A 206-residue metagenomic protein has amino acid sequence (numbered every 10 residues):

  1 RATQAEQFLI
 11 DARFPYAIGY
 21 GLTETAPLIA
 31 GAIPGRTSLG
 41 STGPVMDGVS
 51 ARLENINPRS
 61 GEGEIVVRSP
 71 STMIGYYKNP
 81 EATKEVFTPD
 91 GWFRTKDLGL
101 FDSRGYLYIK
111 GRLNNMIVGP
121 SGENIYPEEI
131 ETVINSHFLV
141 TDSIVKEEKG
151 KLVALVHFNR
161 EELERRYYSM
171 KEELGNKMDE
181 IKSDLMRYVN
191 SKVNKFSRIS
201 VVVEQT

Functional and structural regions predicted by a protein language model:
R1-T37, S50, T141: Gly/Ser/Thr-rich phosphate-binding loop
G21-T25, T95, P120: Ser/Thr-glycine-rich phosphate-binding loops at phosphate-binding pockets of nucleotides, nucleotide cofactors
V45, R59-G119, S136: Conserved ATP-binding/catalytic segment of the ANL
A51, G105, I134, A154: Residue-level signal for inorganic ion chemistry
A51-L53, D97-F101, V145: A structural signal for short hydrophobic beta-strand segments in well-ordered beta-sheet cores
T72, Y106-N135, E162-K177, K195-S200: Adenylate-forming
I117, D142-G150, D184-T206: Conserved C-terminal "lid"/linker of ANL adenylate-forming enzymes
I134-S143: Short acidic amphipathic segments
